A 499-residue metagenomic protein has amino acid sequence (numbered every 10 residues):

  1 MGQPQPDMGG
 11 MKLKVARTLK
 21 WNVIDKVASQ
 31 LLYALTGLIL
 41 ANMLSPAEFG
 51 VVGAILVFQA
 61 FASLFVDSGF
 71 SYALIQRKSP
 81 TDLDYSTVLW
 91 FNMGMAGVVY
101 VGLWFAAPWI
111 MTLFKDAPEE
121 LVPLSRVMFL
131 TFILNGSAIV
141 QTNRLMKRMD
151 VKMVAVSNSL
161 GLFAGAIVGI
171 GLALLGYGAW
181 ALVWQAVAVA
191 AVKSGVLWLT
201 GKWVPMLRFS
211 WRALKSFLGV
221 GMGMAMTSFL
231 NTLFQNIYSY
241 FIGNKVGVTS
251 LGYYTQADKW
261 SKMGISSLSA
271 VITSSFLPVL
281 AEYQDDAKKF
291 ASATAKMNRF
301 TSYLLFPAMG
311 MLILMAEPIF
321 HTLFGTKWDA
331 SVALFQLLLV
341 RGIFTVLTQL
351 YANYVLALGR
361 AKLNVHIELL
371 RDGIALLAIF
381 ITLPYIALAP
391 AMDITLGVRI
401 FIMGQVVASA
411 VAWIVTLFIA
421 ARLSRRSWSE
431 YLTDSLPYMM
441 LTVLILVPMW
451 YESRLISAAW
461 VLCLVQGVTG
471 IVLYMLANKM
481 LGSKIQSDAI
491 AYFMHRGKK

Functional and structural regions predicted by a protein language model:
M1-G9, F418-M439, V447-K499: Membrane-proximal transmembrane or re-entrant/amphipathic helices at the cytosolic face
G2-M11, V15, K152, G195-Y240 (+4 more regions): Interhelical loop/hinge segments that connect adjacent transmembrane helices in multipass membrane
G2-P4, A34, W90-D116, V127 (+6 more regions): Alpha-helical transmembrane segments of multi-pass membrane transport and lipid-handling proteins
M11-F70, M95-P108, T131, G161-I170 (+3 more regions): Signature of the first transmembrane helix
K12-A16, A73-T81, I133-S157, G171 (+8 more regions): Membrane-interface junctions at transmembrane-helix termini in multi-pass inner-membrane proteins
T18-Y33, G161, L182-V189, K193 (+6 more regions): Transmembrane helical elements of multi-pass membrane transporters/channels
I39-V51, M149-K152, F163-S194, V332 (+5 more regions): Membrane-interface helix-loop junctions in multi-pass transport and translocation proteins
S63-D82, M146-K147, A257, S261-L305 (+1 more regions): Helix-loop junctions and terminal segments of transmembrane helices in multi-pass membrane transport/translocation
